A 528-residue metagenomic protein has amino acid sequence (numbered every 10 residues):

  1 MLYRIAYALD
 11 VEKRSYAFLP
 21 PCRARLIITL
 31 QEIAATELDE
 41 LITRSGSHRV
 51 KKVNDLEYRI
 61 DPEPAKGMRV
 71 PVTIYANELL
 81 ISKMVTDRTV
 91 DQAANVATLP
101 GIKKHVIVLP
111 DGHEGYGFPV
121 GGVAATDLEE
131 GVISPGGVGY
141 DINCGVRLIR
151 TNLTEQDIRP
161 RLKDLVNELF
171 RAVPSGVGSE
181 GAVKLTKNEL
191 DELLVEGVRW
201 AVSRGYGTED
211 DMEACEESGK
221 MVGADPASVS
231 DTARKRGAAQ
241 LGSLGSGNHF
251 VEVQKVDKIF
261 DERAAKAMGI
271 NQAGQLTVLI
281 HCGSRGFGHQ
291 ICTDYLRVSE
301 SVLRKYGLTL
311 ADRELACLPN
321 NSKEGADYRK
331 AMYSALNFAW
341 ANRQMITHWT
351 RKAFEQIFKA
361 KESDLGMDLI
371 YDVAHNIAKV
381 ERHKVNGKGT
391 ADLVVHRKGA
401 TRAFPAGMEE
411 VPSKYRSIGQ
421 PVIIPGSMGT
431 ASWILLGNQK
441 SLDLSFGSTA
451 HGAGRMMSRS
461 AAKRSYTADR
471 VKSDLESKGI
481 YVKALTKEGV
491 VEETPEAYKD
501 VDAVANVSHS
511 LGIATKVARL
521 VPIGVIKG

Functional and structural regions predicted by a protein language model:
L2-A8, E12: Extreme N-terminal basic, low-complexity initiation segments that serve as generic localization/processing leaders
R4, L26-I27, E32: Generic short N-terminal amphipathic or hydrophobic helices
E32-Q92, I102-K104, V108, Y116-V120 (+3 more regions): Domain-length cofactor-binding catalytic modules of enzymes
C144-N152: Acidic/polar active-site rim loop that often engages polyanionic ligands
